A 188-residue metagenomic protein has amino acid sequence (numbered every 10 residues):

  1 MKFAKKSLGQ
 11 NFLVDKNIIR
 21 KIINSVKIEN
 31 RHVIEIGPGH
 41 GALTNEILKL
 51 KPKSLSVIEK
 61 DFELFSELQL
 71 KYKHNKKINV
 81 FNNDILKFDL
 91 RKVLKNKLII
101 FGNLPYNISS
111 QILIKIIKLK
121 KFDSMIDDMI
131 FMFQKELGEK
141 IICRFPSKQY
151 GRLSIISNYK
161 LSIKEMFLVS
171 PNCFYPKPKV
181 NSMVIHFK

Functional and structural regions predicted by a protein language model:
M1-K188: Catalytic cores of RNA-modifying enzymes
